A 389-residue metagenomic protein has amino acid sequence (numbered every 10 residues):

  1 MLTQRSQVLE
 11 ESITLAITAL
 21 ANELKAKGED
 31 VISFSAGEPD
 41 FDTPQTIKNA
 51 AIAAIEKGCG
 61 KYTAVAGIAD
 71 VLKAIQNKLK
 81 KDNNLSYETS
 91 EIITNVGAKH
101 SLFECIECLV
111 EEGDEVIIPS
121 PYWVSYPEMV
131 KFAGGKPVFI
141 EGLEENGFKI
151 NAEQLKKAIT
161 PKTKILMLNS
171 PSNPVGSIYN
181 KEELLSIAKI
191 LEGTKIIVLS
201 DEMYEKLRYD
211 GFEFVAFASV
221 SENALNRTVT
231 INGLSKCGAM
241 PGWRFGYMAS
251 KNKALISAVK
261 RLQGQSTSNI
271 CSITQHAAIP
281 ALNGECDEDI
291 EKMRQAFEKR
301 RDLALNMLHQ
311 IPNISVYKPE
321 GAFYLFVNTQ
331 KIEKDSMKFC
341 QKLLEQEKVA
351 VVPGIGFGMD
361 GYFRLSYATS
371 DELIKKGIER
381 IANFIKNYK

Functional and structural regions predicted by a protein language model:
L2, V8-S12, I17, L24-I32 (+2 more regions): PLP-dependent class I/II
N22, Q76, K80, I106-E107: Generic structural signal for well-ordered alpha-helical scaffold segments
G37, K57-C59, G67, G176: Glycine-centered small-residue hotspots that permit tight backbone geometry or close packing
T43-Y62, Q76, K81: Glycine-rich phosphate-binding segment of PLP-dependent enzymes
Y62-N95: Conserved N-terminal alpha-helix of the aminotransferase class I/II PLP-enzyme fold
